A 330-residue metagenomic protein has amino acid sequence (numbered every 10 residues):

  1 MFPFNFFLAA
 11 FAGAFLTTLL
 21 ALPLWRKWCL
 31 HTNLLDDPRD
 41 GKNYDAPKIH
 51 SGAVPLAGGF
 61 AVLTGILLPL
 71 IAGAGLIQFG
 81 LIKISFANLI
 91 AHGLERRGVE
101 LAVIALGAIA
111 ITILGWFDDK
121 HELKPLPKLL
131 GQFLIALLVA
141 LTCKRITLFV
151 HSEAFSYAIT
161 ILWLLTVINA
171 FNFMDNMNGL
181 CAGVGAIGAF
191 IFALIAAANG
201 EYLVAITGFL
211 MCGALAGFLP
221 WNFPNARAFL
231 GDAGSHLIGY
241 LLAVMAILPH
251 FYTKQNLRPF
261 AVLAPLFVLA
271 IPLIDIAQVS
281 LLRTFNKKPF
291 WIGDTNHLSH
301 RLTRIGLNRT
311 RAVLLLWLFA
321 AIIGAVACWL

Functional and structural regions predicted by a protein language model:
F2-I276: "…together with the soluble PPM/PP2C metallo-phosphatase catalytic core" -> "…together with the soluble PPM/PP2C
F251-L330: C-terminal membrane-associated helical module and adjoining short loops/tails
